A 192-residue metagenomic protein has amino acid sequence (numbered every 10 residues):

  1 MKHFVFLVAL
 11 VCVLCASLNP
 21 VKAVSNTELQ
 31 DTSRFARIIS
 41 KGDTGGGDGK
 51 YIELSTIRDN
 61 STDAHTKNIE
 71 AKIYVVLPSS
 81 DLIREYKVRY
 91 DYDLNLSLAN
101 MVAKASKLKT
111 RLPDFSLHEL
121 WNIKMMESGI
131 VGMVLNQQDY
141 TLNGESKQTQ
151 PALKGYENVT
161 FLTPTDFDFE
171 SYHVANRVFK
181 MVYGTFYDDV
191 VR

Functional and structural regions predicted by a protein language model:
M1-F4: Positively charged n-region of N-terminal signal peptides that target proteins for export
L7-V8, V182: Intrinsically disordered, low-complexity segments enriched in polar/charged small residues
V8-A16: Bacterial N-terminal signal peptides
C15-A23: Bacterial Sec-dependent signal peptides at the C-terminal "C-region" and cleavage site
A23-K87, D91-R192: N-terminal secretory-pathway/extracellular module detecting exported/lumenal segments and adjacent signal-anchor/first
